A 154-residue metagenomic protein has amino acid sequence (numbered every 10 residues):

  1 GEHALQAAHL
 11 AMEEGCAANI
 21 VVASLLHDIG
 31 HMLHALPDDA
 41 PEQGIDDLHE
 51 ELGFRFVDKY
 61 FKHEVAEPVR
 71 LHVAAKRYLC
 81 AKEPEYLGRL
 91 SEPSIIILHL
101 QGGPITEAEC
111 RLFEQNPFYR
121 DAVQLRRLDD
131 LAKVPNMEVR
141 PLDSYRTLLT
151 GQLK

Functional and structural regions predicted by a protein language model:
G1-H3, H9: A positional/architectural concept
A8-L125: Divalent metal-dependent catalytic cores for phosphoryl transfer on phosphate-bearing substrates
L131-K154: Charged phosphate-binding loop/patch that engages nucleotide di/tri-phosphates or the phosphate backbone of nucleic
